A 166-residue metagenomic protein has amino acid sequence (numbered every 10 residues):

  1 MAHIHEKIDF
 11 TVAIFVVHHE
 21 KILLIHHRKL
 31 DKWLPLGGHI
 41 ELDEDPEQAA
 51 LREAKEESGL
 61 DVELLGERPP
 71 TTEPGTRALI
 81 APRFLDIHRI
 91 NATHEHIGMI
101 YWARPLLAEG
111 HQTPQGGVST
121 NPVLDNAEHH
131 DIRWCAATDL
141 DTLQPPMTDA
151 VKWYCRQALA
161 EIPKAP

Functional and structural regions predicted by a protein language model:
M1-F15, H19, N91: Acidic, metal-coordinating catalytic segment for phosphate/diphosphate chemistry, firing primarily on the Nudix
A13, D45, H96: Amphipathic alpha-helical recognition patches that constitute DNA-binding helices
K21-E63, R68-T72: Conserved Nudix-box catalytic region and its N-terminal flanking loop in Nudix hydrolases and closely related
R28-W33, H94, G98-I100, L107-P166: Nudix hydrolase/Nudix homology domain
P35, L42, A81-P82, D86-R89 (+1 more regions): Generic structural "secondary-structure junction" signal
G59-E109: Active-site segment of metal-dependent pyrophosphate-handling enzymes, primarily the Nudix hydrolase catalytic core
